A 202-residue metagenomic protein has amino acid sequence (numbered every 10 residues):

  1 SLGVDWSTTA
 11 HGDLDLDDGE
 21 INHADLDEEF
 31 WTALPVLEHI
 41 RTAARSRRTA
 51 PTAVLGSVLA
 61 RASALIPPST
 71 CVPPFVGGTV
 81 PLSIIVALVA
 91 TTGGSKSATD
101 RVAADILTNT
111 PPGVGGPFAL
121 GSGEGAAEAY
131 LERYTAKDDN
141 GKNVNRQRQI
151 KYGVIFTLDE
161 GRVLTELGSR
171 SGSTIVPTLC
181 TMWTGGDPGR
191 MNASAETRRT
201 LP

Functional and structural regions predicted by a protein language model:
L2-P202: Phosphate-handling catalytic cores of nucleic-acid transaction enzymes
